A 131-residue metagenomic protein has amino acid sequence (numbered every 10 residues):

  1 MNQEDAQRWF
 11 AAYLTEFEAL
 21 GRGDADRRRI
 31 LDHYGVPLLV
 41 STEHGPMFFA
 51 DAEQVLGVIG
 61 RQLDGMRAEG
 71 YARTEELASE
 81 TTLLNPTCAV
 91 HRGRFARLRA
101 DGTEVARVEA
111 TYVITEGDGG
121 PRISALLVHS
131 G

Functional and structural regions predicted by a protein language model:
M1-H33: Short, low-complexity N-terminal intrinsically disordered segments enriched in polar/charged residues
F10-F17, Y34, V55, I59 (+2 more regions): Hydrophobic alpha-helical core bundles mediating ligand binding, dimerization, or RNAP-core interactions
R27-T81: A solvent-exposed, acidic/Ser-Thr-rich amphipathic alpha-helical stretch
E76-T82, R94-R97, E109-E116: Hydrophobic/aromatic beta-strand elements that line small-molecule binding cavities or substrate pockets in beta-rich
N85-T87: Residue-level recognition of beta-strand termini and adjacent short loop/turns
R97-V105: Short, cysteine-centered beta-strand-loop-beta hairpins and adjacent loop/turn segments enriched in charged/polar
V105-G131: Short beta-strand edge/turn micro-motifs at domain boundaries
